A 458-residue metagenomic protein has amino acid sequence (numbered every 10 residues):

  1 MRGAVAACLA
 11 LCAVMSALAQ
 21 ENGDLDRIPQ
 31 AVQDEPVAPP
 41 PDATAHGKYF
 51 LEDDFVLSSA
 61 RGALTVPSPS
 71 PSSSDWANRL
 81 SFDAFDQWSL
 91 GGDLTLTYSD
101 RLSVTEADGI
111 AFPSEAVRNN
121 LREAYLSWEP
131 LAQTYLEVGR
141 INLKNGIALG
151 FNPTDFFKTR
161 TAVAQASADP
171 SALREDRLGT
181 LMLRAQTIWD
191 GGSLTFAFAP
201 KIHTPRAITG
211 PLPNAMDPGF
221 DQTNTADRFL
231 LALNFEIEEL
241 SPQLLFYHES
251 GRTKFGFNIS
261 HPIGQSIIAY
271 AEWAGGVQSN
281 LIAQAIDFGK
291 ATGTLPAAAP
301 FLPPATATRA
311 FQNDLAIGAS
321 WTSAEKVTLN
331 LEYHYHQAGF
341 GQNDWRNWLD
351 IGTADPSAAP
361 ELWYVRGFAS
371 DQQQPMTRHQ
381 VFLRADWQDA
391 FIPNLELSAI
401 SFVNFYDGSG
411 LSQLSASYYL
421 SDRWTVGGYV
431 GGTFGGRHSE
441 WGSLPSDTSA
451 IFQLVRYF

Functional and structural regions predicted by a protein language model:
A17-S73, S81-F85: N-terminal periplasmic/intermembrane-space "pro-region" immediately following the signal or transit peptide
Y49-R61, Y98-L102, V138-R140, F196-P200 (+6 more regions): Transmembrane beta-barrel strands of outer-membrane/channel proteins
S72-F82, V117-R122, R177-L181, I188 (+7 more regions): Residues that define the transmembrane beta-barrel architecture of outer-membrane proteins
F82-W88, W128-E129, R140, Q186-W189 (+9 more regions): Residue-level signature of outer-membrane beta-barrel architecture
Q87-H203, F235, G435: Outer membrane beta-barrel
W88-L96, Q133-L136, G191-F196, I237-L244 (+4 more regions): Repeated loop/turn-to-beta-strand initiation elements of outer-membrane beta-barrel proteins
P170-N343: Signature for the C-terminal beta-barrel architecture of outer-membrane proteins
W189, V381-A385, V430-G431, L444-F458: Outer-membrane beta-barrel "beta-signal"
